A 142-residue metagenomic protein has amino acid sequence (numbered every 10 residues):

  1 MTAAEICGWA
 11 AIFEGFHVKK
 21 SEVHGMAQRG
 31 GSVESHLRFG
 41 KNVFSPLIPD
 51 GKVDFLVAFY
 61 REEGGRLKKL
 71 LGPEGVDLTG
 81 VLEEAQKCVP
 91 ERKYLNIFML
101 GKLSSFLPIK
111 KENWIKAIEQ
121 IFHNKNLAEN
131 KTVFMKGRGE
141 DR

Functional and structural regions predicted by a protein language model:
M1-R142: Active-site cofactor/cluster-binding pocket
